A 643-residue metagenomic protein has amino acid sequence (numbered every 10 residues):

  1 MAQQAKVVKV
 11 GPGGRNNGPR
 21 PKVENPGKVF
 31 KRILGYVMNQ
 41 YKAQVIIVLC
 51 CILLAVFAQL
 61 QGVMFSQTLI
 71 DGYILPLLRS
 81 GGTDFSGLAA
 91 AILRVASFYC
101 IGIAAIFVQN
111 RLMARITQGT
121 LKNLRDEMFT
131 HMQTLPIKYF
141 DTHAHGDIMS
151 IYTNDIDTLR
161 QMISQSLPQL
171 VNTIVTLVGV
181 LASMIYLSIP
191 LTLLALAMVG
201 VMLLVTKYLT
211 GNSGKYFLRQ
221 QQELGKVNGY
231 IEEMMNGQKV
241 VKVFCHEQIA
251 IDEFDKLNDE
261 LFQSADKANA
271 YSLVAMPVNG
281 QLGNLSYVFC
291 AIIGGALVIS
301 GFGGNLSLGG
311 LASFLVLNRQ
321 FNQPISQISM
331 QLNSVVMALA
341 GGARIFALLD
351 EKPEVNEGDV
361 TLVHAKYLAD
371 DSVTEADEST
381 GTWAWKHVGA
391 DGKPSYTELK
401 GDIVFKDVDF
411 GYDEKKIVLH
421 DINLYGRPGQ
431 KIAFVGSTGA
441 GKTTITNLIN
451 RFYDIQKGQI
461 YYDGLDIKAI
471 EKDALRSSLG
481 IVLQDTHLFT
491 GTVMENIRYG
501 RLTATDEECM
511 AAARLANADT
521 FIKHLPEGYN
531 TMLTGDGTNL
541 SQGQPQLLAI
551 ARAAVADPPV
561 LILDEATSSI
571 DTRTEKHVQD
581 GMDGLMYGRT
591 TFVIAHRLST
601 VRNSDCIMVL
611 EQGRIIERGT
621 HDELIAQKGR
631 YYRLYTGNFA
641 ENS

Functional and structural regions predicted by a protein language model:
M1-Q59, I74-L93, Q109-M113, T117 (+9 more regions): Membrane-integrated ABC transporters
P19-P26, A58-D71, S97-H145, M149 (+11 more regions): Juxtamembrane helix-loop junctions of ABC transporter transmembrane domains
K31, A43-T68, A91, V95 (+5 more regions): Alpha-helical segments in transporter systems
N39-K42, I137-K138, I156-I163, L167 (+7 more regions): An intracellular "coupling" helix at the cytosolic face of ABC transporter transmembrane type-1 domains
Q40, Q44-F57, F98, Q165-R219 (+2 more regions): Transmembrane helices of ABC transporter permease
V45-V108, I185-P190, V288, I292 (+1 more regions): Transmembrane helix-loop-helix hairpins at lipid-water interfaces of multipass membrane proteins, especially the type-1
P76, S183-A197, K267, Y271-R344 (+2 more regions): Helix-loop-helix
G81, A365-S643: ABC-type nucleotide-binding domain
